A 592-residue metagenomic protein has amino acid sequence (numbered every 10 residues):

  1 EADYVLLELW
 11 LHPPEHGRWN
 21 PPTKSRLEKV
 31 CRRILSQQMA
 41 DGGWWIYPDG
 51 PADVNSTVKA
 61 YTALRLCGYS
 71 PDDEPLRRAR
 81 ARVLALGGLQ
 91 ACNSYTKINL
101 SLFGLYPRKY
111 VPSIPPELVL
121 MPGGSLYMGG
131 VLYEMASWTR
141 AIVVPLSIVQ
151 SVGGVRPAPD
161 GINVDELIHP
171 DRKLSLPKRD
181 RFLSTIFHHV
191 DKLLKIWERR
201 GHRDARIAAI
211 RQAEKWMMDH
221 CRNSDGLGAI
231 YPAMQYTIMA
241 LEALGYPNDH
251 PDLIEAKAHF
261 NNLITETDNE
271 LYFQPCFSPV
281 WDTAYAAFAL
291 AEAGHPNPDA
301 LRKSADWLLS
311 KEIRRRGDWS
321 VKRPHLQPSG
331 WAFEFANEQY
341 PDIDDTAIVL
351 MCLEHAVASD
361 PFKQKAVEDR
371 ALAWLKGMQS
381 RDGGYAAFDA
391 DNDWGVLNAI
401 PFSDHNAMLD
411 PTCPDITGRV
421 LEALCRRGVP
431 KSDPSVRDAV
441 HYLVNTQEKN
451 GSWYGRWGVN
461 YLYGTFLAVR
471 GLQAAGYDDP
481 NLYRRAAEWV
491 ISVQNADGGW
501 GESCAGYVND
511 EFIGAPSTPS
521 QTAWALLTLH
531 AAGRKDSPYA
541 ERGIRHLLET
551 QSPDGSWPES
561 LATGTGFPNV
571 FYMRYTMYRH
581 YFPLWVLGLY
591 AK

Functional and structural regions predicted by a protein language model:
E1-K592: Preference for long, amphipathic alpha-helical scaffolds in soluble/luminal domains and all-alpha bundles
